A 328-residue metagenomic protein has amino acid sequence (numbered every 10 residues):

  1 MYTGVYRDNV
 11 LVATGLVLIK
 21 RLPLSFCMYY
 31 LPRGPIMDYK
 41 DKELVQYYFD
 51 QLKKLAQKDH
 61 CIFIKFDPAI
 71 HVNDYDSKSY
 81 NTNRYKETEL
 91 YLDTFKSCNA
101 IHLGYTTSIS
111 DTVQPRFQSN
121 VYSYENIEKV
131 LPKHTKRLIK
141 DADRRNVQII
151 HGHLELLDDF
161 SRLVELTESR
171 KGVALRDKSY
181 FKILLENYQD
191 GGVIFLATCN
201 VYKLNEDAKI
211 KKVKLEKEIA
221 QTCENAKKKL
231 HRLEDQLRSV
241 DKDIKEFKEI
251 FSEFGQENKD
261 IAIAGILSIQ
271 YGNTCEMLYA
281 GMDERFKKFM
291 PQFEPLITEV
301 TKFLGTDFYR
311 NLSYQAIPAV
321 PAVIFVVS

Functional and structural regions predicted by a protein language model:
M1-S25, H71-N73, K78, K86-T88 (+3 more regions): A conserved beta-strand-loop-helix scaffold within acyl/acetyltransferase catalytic domains
F26-D111, G272-S328: Acyl-donor binding region in acyl/amide transferases
